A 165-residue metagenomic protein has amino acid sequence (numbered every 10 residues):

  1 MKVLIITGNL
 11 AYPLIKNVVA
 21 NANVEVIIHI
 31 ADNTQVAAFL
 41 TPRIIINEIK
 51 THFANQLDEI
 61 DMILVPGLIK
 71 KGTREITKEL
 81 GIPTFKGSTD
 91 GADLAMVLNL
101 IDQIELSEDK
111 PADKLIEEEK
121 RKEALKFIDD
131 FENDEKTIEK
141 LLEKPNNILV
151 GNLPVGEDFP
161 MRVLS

Functional and structural regions predicted by a protein language model:
K2-Y12, A22-T73, T77-T84, P145-V150 (+1 more regions): Metallocofactor- and cofactor-centric catalytic cores in central/energy metabolism, strongly enriched
I15-K16: Non-catalytic structural scaffold of enzyme domains
V19: N-terminal/domain-start segments enriched in small and hydrophobic, helix-friendly residues, covering either
D32-T34, S88-D93: Short, acidic/turn-prone active-site loops that include or flank metal/cofactor- and phosphate-binding residues
A37-T41, D93-L100: Short, charged, surface-exposed secondary-structure boundary motifs
M96-S165: N-terminal amphipathic alpha-helix/helix-capping segment at the start of soluble metabolic enzymes
